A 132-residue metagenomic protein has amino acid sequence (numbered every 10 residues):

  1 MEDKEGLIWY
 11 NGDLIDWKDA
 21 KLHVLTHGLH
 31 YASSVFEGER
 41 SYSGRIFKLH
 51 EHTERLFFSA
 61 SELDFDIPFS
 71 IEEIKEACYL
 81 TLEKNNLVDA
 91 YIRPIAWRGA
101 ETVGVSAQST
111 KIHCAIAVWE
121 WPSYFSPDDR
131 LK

Functional and structural regions predicted by a protein language model:
M1-K132: Conserved alpha/beta cores of soluble small-molecule-handling proteins
